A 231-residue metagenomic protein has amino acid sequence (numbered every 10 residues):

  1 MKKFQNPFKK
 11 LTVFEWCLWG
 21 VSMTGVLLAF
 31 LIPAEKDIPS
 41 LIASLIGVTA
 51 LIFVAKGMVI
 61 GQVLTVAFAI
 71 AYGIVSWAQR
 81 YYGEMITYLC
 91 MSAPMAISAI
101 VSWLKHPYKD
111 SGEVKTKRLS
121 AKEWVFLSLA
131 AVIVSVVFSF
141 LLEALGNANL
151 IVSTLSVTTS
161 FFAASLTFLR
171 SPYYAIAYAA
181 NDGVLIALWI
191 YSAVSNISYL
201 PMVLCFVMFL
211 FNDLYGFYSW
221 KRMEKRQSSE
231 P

Functional and structural regions predicted by a protein language model:
M1-L11: Short, Lys/Arg-rich, polar N-terminal cytosolic tail immediately upstream of the first transmembrane signal-anchor
V13-V26, A43, A130-I133: Alpha-helical transmembrane segments
V26-I38, A55-G57, A78: Short, hydrophobic transmembrane alpha-helix segments
I52-L64, S165-A177: Membrane-helix interface "capping/anchor" motifs
G57-V101: Hydrophobic/aromatic-rich structural module bridging two neighboring secondary-structure elements via a short loop
T87-A99, K117-E143, A163: Alpha-helical transmembrane segments of multi-pass integral membrane proteins
I133-N147, T154-Y173: Alpha-helical transmembrane segments in multipass membrane proteins, preferentially the mid-helix core
L166-P231: C-terminal transmembrane-bundle signature of multipass membrane proteins, characterized by strong activation on
